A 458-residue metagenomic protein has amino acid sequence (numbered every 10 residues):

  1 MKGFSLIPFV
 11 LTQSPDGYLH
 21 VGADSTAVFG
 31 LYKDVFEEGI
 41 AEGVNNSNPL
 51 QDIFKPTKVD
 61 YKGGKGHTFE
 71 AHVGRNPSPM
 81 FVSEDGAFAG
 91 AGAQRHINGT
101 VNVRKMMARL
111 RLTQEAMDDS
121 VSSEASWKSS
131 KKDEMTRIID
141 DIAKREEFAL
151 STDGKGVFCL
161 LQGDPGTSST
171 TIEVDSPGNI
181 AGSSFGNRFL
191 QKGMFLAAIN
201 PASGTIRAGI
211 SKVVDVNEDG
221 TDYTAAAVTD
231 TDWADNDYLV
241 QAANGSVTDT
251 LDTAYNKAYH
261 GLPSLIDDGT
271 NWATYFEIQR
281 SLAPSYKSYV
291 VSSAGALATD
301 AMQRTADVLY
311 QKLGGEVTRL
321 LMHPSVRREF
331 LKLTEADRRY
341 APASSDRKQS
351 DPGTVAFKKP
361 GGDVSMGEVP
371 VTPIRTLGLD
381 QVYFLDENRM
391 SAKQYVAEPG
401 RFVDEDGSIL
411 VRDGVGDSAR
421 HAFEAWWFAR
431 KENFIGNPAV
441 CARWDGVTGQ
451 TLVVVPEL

Functional and structural regions predicted by a protein language model:
K2-M80, G92-L458: Core alpha/beta structural scaffold of self-assembling particle/tube/pore-forming proteins
